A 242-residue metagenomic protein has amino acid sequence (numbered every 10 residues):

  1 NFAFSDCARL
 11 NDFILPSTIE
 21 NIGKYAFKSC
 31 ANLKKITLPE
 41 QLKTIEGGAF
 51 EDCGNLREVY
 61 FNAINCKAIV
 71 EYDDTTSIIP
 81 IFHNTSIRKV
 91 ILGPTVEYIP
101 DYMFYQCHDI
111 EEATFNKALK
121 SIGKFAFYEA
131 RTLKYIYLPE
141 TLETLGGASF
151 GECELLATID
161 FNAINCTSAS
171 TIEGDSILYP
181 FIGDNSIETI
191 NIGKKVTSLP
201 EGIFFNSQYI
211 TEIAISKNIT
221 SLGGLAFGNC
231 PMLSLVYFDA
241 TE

Functional and structural regions predicted by a protein language model:
N1-S5, G23-A26, E46-E51, I79-I81 (+7 more regions): Consensus positions within tandem repeat domains that build extended binding/scaffold surfaces
C7-N21, A31-T44, G54-V70, T85-Y98 (+6 more regions): Structural signature of tandem-repeat unit edges
